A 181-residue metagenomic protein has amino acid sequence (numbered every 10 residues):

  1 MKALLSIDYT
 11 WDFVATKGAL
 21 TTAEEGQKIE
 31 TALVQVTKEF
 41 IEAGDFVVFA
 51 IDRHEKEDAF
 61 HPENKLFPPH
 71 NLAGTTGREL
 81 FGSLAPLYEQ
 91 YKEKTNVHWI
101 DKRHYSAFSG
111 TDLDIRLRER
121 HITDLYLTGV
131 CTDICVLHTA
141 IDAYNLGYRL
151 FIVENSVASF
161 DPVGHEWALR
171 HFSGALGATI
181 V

Functional and structural regions predicted by a protein language model:
K2-A3, Q35-A43, P68-V181: Active-site-adjacent betaalpha module
L4-Y9: N-terminal nucleotide-binding beta1-loop-alpha1 segment
T10-T16: Short acidic, Gly/Ser-rich segments with clustered Asp/Glu that frequently serve as metal-coordination loops in enzyme
D12, K56, S159: Active-site loop signature of alpha/beta-hydrolase-fold enzymes
G18-G26, K65-N71: Short glycine-enriched, charge-decorated loop/helix-capping segments at active-site entrances that position
T21-T37: Short catalytic helix/loop segments, enriched in acidic residues and glycine and frequently bearing histidine
F46-D52: Short beta-strand segments at enzyme active-site cores
D58-P62: Metal-dependent catalytic neighborhoods of phosphoester/phosphodiester hydrolases
